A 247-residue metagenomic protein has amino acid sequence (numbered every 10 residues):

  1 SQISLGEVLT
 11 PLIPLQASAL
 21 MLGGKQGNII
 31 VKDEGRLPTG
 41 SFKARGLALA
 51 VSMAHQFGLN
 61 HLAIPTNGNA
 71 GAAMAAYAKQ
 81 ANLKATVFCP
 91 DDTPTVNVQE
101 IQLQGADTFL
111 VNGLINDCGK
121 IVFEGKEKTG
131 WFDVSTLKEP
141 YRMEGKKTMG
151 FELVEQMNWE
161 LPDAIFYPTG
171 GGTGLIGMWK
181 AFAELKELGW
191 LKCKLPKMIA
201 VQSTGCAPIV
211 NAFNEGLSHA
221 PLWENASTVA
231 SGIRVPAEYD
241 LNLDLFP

Functional and structural regions predicted by a protein language model:
S1-P247: PLP-dependent amino-acid enzyme catalytic core
